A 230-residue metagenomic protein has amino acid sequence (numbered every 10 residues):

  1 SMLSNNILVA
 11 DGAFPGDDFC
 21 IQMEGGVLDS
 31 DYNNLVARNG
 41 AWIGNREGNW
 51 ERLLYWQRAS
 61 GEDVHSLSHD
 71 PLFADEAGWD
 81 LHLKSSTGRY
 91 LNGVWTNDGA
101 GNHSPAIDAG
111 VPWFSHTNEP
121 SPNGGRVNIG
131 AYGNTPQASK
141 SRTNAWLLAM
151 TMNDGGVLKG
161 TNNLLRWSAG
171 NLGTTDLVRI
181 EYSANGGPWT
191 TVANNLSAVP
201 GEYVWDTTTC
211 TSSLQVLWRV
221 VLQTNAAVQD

Functional and structural regions predicted by a protein language model:
S1-V64: Extracellular beta-rich repeat passengers
D17-F19, P71, V127, V178 (+1 more regions): Extracytoplasmic/periplasmic beta-strand context in beta-sandwich domains, especially the cupredoxin/COX2 CuA-binding
V27, E119-G124, A227-D230: Extracellular carbohydrate recognition
N34-A37, Y55-A138: C-terminal accessory segments
W42, D80-L81, S139, W189: Flexible loop/turn segments at secondary-structure boundaries
T143-D230: Low-complexity, Ser/Thr/Pro-rich intrinsically disordered linker/stalk segments at domain junctions
